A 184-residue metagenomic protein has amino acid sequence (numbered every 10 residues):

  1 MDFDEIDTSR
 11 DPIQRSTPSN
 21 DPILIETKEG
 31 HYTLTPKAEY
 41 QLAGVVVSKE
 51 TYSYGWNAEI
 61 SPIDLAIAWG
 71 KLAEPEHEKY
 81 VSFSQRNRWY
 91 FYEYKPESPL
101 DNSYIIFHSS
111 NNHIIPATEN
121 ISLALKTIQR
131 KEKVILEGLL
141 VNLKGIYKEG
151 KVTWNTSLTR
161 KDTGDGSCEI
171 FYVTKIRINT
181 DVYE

Functional and structural regions predicted by a protein language model:
M1-E184: OB-fold and OB-like single-stranded nucleic-acid-recognition modules and their adjacent interaction interfaces
